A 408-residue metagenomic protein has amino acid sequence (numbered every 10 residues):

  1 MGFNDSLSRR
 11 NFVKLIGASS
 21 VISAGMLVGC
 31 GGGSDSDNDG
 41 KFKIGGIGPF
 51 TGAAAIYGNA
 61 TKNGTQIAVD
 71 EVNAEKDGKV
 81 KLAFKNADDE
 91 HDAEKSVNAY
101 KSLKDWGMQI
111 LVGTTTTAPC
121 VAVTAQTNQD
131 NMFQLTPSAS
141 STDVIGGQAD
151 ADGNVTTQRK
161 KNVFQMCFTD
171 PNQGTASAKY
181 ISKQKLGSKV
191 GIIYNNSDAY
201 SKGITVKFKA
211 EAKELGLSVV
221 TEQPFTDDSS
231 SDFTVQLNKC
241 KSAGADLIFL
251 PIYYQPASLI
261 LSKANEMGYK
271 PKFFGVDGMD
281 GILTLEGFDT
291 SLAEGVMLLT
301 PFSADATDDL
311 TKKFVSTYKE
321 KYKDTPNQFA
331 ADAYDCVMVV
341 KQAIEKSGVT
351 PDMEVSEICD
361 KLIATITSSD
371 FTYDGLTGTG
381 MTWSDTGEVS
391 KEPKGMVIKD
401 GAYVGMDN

Functional and structural regions predicted by a protein language model:
G2-L15, G31-N408: Extracytosolic ligand-binding ectodomains
S19-A24: Bacterial N-terminal signal peptides
